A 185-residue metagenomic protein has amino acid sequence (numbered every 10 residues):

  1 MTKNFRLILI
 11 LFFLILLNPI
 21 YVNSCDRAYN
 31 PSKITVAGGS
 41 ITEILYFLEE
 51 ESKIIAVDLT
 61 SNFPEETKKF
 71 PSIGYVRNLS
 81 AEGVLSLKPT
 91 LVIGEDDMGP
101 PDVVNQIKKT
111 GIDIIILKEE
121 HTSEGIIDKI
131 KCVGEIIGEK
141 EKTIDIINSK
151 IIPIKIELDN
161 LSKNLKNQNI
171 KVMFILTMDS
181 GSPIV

Functional and structural regions predicted by a protein language model:
M1-L9: Bacterial N-terminal signal peptides that target proteins for export
L9-P19: Bacterial N-terminal signal peptides
L16, I41, D179: Short, glycine/serine-rich, charged loops/turns that create anion-binding and catalytic segments at active sites
I20-S24: Sec/Tat signal peptide C-region and signal peptidase I cleavage site
D26-K33, D102-S182: Extracytoplasmic substrate-binding proteins
S32-V103: A short, structured surface patch at a secondary-structure boundary
